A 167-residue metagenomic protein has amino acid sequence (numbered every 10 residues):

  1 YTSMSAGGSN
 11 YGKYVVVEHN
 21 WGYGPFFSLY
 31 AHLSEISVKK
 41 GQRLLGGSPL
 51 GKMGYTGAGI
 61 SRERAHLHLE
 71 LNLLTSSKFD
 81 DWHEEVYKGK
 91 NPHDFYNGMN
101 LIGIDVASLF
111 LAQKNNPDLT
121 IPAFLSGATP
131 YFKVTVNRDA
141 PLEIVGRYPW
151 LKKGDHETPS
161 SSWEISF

Functional and structural regions predicted by a protein language model:
Y1-E35, R64, H68: Zn2+-dependent peptidoglycan hydrolase active-site motif and core
Y1-T2, G41-M53: A structural signal for short beta-strand/turn segments enriched in small hydrophobics and glycine
S5, S48, G54-G57, T75: Sec/Tat-exported extracytoplasmic proteins
G24, G59, K78: Flexible, glycine-rich phosphate/dinucleotide-binding loops and adjacent beta-alpha linkers at cofactor/substrate
S34-Q42: Short, surface-exposed secondary-structure edge patches
K39, R64, H68-F167: Acidic, glycine-rich catalytic/binding loops that coordinate metals and/or anionic ligands
M53-H66: Active-site loop architecture of trypsin-fold serine endopeptidases
